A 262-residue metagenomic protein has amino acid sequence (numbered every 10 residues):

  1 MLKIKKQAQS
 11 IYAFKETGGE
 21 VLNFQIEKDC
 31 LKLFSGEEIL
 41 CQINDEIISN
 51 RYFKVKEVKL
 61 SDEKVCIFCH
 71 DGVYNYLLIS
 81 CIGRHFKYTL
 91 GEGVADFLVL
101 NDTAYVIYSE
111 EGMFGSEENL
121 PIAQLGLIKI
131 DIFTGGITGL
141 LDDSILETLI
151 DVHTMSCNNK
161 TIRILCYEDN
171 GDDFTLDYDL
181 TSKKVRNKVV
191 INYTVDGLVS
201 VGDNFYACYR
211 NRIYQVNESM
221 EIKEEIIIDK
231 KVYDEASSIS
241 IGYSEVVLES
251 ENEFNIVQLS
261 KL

Functional and structural regions predicted by a protein language model:
L2, K6-F14, I43-R51, G83-T89 (+3 more regions): A short beta-strand motif characteristic of beta-propeller blades
S10-E27, N50-E63, L90-N101, I145-S156 (+2 more regions): Repeated scaffold domains used in trafficking and secretory/extracellular systems, primarily beta-propellers
N23, K32-L33, C66-I67, V106-I107 (+3 more regions): Residue position within the beta-strands of beta-propeller blades
E37, H70-G72, E110-E111, E168-D169 (+2 more regions): Residue-level signature of beta-propeller blades and closely related beta-rich strand-turn architectures in secreted
L78-C81, L120-T134, T175-L180: Beta-propeller blade signature
V106-Q124, Y167-D169: Short, conserved, GDST-rich strand-edge loop motifs in beta-rich repeat architectures
K184-E221: Loop/turn-rich, solvent-exposed surfaces of beta-rich toroidal or solenoidal domains
S238-L262: Blade-level signature of beta-propeller repeat domains, shared across WD40, Kelch, NHL, RCC1 and BNR/Asp-box propellers
